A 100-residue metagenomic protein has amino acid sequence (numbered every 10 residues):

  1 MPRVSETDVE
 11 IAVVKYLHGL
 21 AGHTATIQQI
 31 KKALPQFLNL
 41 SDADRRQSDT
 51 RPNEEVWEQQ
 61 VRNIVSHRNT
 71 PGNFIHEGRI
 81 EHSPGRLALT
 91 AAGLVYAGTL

Functional and structural regions predicted by a protein language model:
P2-E6, P35-I64: Short, positively charged loop/turn segments that connect secondary-structure elements
P2-Q28, K32-Q36: Positively charged, polyanion-binding regions of nucleic-acid-associated proteins
Y16, I64, Y96: Residues that form generic nucleotide/phosphate-binding pockets
H18, D49, E81: Conserved short-loop catalytic and cofactor-binding motifs
K31, R62-G72: Short, hydrophobic-biased segments on the C-terminal half of alpha helices that form "recognition helices"
N69-H82: A short, conserved structural fragment
R79-L100: Accessory beta->alpha helical hairpin/"wing" motif in late/C-terminal subdomains of nucleic-acid enzymes
